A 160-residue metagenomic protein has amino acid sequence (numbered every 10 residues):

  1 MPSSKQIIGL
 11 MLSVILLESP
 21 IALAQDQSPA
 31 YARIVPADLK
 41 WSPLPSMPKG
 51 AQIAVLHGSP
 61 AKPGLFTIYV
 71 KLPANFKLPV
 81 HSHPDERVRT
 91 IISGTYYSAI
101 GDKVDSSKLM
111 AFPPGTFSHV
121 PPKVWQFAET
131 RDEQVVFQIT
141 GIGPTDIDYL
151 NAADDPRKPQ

Functional and structural regions predicted by a protein language model:
G9-S19: Bacterial N-terminal signal peptides
L23-F66, A153-Q160: A short, N-terminal "cap"/entry segment at the start of jelly-roll beta-barrel domains of the cupin/DSBH fold
A30-R33, S107, F127-Q160: Double-stranded beta-helix
M47, P60-L65, P79-T90: His-enriched metal-coordination microenvironments in redox/metal-binding proteins
F66-H83, A111, P121-P122: Conserved short histidine dyad/triad with adjacent acidic residue
P73-F76, S82-K103: Glycine- and acidic-residue-biased ligand/ion/polar-headgroup-sensing regions
L78-V80, S98-A99, V120, W125-R131: Short beta-strand His + acidic residue motifs that chelate non-heme Fe in jelly-roll/DSBH and cupin folds
Y96, D102-K123: Short acidic-glycine-tyrosine-enriched beta hairpin
